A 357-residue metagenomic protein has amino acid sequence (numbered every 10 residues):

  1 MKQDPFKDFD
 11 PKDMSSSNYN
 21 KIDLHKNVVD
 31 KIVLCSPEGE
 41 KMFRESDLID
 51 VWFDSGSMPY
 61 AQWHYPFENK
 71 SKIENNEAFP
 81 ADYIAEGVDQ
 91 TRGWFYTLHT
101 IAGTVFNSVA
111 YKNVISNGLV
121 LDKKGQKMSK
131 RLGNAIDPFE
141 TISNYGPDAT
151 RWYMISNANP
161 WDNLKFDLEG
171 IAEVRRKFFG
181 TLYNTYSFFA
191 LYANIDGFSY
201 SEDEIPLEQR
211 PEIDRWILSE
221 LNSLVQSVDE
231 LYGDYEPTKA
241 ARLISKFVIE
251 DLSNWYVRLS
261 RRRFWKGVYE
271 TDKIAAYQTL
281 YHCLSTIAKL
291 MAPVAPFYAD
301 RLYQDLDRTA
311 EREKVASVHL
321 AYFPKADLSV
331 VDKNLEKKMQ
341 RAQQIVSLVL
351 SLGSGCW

Functional and structural regions predicted by a protein language model:
M1-I195, I217-S260, F264, Q278-M291: Structured secondary-structure scaffolds
S17, E38, F53, A61-N76 (+3 more regions): NTP-handling and nucleic-acid-processing catalytic cores
S108-A110, R312-K314, W357: Short helix-terminating capping/connector loops at secondary-structure junctions
D196-Q226, R258-L348: Acidic, turn-prone loop/beta-hairpin segments
